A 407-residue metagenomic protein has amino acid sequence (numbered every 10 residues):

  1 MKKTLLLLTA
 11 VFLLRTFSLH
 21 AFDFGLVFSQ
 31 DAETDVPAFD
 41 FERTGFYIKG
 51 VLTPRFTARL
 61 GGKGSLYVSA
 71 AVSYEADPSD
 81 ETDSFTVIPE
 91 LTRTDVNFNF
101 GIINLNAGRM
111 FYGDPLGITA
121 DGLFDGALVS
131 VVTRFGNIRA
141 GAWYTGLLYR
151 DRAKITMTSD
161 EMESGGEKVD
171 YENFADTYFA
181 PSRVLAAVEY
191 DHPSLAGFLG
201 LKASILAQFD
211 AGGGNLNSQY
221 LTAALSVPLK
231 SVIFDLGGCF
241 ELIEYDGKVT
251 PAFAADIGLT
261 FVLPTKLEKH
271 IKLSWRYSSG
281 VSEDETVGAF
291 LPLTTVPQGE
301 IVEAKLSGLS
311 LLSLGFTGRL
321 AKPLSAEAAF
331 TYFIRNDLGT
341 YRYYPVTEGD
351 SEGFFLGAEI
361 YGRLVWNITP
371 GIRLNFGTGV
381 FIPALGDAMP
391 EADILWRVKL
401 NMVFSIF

Functional and structural regions predicted by a protein language model:
Q30-V36, A70-A76, I102, R109-G113 (+10 more regions): Transmembrane beta-strands of outer-membrane beta-barrel pores
D35-A38, R139-G212, G238-A252, W275-L291 (+1 more regions): Outer-membrane beta-barrel translocator/channel fold
P37-G50, A58-L105, F111-D121, E244-T250 (+5 more regions): Surface-exposed loop and membrane-interface regions of Gram-negative outer-membrane beta-barrel proteins
E42-L52, V87-T92, A120-D125, A180-A186 (+8 more regions): Residues that define the transmembrane beta-barrel architecture of outer-membrane proteins
T53-T57, D95-N97, L128-S130, L185-D191 (+5 more regions): Outer-membrane beta-barrel architecture
G62-V68, F100-N106, F135-A140, L195-A203 (+5 more regions): Repeated loop/turn-to-beta-strand initiation elements of outer-membrane beta-barrel proteins
G237, D246-R319, P323-G349: Extracellular/periplasmic loop regions
W366, D393-F407: Outer-membrane beta-barrel "beta-signal"
